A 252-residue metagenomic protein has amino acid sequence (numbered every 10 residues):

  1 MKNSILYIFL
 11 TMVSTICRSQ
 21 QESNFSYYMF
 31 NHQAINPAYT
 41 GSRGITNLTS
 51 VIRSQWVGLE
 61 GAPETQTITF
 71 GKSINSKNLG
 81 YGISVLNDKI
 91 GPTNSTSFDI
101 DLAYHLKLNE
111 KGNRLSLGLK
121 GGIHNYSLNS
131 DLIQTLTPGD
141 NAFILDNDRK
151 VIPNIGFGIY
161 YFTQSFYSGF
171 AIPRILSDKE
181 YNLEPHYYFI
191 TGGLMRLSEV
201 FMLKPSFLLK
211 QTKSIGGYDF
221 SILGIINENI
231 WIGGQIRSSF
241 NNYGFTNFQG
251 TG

Functional and structural regions predicted by a protein language model:
M1-S4, L108-E110: Positively charged n-region of N-terminal signal peptides that target proteins for export
S4-V13: Sec-dependent N-terminal signal peptides
Q20-G252: Subset of outer-membrane beta-barrel
